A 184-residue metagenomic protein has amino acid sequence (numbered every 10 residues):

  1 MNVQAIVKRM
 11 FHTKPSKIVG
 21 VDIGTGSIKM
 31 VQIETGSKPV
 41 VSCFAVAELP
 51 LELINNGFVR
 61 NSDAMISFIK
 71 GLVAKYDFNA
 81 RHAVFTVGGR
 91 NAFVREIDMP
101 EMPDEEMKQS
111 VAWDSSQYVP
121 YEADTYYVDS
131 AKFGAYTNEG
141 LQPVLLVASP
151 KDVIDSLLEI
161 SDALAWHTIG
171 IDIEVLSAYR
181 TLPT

Functional and structural regions predicted by a protein language model:
M1-T184: Hydrophobic/aromatic-enriched cytosolic interaction surfaces used to assemble or bind macromolecules
